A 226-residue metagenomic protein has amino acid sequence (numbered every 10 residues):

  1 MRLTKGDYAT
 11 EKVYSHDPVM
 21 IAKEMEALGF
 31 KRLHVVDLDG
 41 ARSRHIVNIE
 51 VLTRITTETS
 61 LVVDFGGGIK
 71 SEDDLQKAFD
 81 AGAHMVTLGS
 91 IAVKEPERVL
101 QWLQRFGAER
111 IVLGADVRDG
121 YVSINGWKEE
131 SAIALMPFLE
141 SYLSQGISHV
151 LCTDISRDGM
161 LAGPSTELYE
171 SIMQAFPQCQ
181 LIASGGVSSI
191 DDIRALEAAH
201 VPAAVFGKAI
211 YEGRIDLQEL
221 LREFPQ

Functional and structural regions predicted by a protein language model:
T4, D119-E130, M160-G163, S171 (+4 more regions): Active-site-adjacent loop and "lid" segments of alpha/beta metabolic enzymes
T4-E11, A83-D158: Conserved anion-binding
G6-E26: Short catalytic helix/loop segments, enriched in acidic residues and glycine and frequently bearing histidine
M25, L33, A78, L113 (+3 more regions): Conserved, mostly hydrophobic/aromatic
H34-D37, D64, T87-L88, V112 (+2 more regions): Conserved beta-strand positions in the central sheet of alpha/beta enzyme cores
D37, G67-I69, S90, A115-V117 (+3 more regions): A cross-domain feature marking catalytic cores of carbohydrate-active enzymes and several ubiquitous metabolic/repair
G40-T56, K70-Q76, S90-V112, R157-Q174 (+2 more regions): Active-site-adjacent beta->alpha loops and helix N-cap segments on the catalytic face of soluble alpha/beta enzymes
T59, V63-V86, E167-F206: Catalytic cores of alpha/beta
